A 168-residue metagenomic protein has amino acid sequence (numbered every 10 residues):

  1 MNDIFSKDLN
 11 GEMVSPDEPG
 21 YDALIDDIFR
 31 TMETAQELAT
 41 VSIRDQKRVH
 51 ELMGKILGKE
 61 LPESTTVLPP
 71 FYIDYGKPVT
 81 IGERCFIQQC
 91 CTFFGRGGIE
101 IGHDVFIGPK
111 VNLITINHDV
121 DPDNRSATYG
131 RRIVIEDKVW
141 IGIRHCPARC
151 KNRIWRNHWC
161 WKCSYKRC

Functional and structural regions predicted by a protein language model:
M1-S64: Terminal amphipathic alpha-helical/low-complexity segments used for targeting or macromolecular assembly
F5-S6, L57, R125, R131-R132 (+1 more regions): Short secondary-structure boundary/capping segments
M13, A23, E60, P70-Y72 (+3 more regions): Residue-level preference for alpha-helix termini and adjacent loops
S15, I99, C163-K166: Short, electropositive, low-hydrophobicity segments enriched in small/polar residues
F71-G82, F86-N152: Flexible, glycine/small-residue-enriched loop-and-beta-strand segment within the central core of proteins
R144-C168: Low-complexity basic/metal-binding stretches
